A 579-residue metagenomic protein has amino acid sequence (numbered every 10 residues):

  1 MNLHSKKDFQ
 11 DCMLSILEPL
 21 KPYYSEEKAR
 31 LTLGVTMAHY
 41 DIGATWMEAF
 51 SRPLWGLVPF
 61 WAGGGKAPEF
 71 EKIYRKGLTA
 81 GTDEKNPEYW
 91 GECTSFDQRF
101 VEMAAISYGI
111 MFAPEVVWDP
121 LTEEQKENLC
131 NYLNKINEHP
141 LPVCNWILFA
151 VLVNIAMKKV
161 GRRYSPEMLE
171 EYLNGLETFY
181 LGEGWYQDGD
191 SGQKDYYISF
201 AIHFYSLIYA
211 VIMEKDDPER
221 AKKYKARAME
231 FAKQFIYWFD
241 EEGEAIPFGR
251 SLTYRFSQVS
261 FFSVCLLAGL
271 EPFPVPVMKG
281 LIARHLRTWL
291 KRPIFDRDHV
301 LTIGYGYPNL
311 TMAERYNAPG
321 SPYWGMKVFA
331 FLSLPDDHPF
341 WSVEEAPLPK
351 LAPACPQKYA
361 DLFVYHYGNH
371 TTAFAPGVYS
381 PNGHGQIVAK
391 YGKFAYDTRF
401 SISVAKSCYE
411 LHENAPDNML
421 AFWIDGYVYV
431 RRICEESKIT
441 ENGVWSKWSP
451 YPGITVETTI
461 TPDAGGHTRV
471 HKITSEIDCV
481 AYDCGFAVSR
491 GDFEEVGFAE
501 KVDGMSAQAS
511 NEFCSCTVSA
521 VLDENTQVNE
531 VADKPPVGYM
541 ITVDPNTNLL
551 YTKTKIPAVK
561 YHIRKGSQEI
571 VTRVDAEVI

Functional and structural regions predicted by a protein language model:
M1-E48, K72-G77: Low-complexity, Ser/Thr/Pro/Gly-enriched N-terminal "stalk/linker" regions
G43-A49, W55-F60, A67, E71-S263: Aromatic-lined, polymer-binding surfaces characteristic of secreted/periplasmic polysaccharide-degrading enzymes
M47, F100, P319, Q357 (+2 more regions): Solvent-exposed loop and beta-edge segments used for protein-protein assembly and interaction
A67, V275, C479-A481: Short, conserved charged micro-motifs
K85-W90, L129, E241-P247, L252-G383: Carbohydrate-active enzyme catalytic cores, enriched for enzymes that act on polyanionic acidic polysaccharides
Y205, N369-H370, P450-I454: Glycine-centered tight beta-turn/hairpin loop motif at sheet-sheet or coil-to-beta transitions
P349-V428: Low-complexity, glycine/alanine/valine/leucine- and proline-rich hydrophobic stretches
F400, S407-I579: Extended repeat-based interaction scaffolds and adjacent low-complexity, acidic/S/T/P-biased segments that form broad
